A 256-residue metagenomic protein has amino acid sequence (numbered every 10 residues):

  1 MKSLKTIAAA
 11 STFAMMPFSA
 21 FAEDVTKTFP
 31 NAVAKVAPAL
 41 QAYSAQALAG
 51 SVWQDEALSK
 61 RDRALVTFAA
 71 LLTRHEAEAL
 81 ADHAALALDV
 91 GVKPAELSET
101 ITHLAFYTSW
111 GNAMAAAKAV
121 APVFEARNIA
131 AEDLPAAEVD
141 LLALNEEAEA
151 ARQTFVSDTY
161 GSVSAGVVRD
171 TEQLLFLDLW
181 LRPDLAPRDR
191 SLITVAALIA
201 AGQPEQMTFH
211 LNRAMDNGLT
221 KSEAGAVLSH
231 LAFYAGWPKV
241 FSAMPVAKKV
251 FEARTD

Functional and structural regions predicted by a protein language model:
M1-A8: Bacterial N-terminal signal peptides that target proteins for export
A20-D62, R74, E78-A85, D89 (+4 more regions): Acidic, glycine/proline-rich low-complexity segments that act as flexible tails and inter-domain linkers
L58, L80, L97, I101-L104 (+4 more regions): Fold-core signature of tandem repeat domains
R63-L71, T100-I101, R190-L198, V227-L231: Short, structured motif recognition centered on aromatic/hydrophobic residues
L72, V90, H103-W110, I199 (+1 more regions): A short structural micro-motif
A113, Q203, E223-S242: Preference for long, well-ordered alpha-helical segments
I199, E205-M207, S222: Intrinsically disordered, low-complexity segments enriched in Gly and acidic/Ser/Thr residues that form flexible
